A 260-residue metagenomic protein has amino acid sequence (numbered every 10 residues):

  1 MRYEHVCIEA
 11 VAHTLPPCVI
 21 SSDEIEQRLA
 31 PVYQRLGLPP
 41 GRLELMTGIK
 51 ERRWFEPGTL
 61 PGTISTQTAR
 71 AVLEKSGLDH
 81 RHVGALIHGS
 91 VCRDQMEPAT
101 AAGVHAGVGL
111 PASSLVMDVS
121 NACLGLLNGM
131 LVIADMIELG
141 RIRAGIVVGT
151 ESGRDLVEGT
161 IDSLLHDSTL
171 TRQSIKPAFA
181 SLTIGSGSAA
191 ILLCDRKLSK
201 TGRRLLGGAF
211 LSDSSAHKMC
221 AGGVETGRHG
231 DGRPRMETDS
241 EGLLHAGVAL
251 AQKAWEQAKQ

Functional and structural regions predicted by a protein language model:
M1-P57, L170-H245, K253-E256: Condensing-enzyme catalytic core mediating Claisen C-C bond formation in acyl metabolism
H5-C7, A85, R143-V147: Short glycine-aspartate micro-motif
Q34, R70, E74-H80, D94-P98 (+1 more regions): Acyl-thioester C-C bond-transforming condensing/cleaving domain
G37-P40, T66, P98-A102, V248 (+1 more regions): Short, surface-exposed alpha-helical segments at coil->helix boundaries
L60-P61: ATP/NTP phosphate-donor binding region
S65-A69, L126-M130, V248-W255: Short, hydrophobic/amphipathic alpha-helical packing segments that form internal helix faces or helix-helix interfaces
T68-G84, K253-Q260: Phosphate/pyrophosphate-binding loops at sites that engage ATP/ADP/AMP, CoA/4′-phosphopantetheine, polyphosphate
A85-V91, D118: Short glycine-rich or small-residue beta-strand-to-loop segments that form or flank ligand, phosphate, metal/Fe-S
